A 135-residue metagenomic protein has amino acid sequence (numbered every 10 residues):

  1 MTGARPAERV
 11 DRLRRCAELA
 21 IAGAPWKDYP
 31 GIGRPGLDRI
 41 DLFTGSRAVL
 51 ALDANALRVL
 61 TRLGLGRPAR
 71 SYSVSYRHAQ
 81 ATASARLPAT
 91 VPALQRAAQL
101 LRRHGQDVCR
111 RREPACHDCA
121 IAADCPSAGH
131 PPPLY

Functional and structural regions predicted by a protein language model:
M1-Y135: Catalytic cores of DNA base-excision repair glycosylases
